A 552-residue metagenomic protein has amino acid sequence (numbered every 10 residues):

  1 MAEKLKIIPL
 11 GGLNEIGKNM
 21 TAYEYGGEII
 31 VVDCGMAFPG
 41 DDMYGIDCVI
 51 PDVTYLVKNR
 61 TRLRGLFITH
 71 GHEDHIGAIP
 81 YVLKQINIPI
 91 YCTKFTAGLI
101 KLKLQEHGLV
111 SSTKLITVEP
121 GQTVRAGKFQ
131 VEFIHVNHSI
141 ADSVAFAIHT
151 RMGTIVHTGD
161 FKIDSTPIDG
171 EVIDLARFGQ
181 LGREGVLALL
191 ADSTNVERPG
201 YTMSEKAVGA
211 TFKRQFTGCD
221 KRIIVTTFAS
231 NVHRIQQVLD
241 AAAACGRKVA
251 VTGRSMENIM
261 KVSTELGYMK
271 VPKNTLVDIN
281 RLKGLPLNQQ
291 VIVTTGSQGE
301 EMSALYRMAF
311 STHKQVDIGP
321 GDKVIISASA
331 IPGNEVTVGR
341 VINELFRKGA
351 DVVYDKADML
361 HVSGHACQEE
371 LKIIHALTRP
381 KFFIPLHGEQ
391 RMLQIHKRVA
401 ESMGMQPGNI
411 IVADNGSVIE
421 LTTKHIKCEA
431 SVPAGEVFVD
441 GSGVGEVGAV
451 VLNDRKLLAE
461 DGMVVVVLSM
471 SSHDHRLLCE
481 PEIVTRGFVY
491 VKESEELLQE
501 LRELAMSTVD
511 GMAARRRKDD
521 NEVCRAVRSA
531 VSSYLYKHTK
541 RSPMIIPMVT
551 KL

Functional and structural regions predicted by a protein language model:
A2-F67, H72-G284, S303-D317, V336-R340: His/Asp/Glu-rich metal-coordinating catalytic cores of metallo-dependent phosphodiesterases/hydrolases acting on
L13, A37-D41, G45-C48, R62-L63 (+6 more regions): A glycine- and charged-residue-rich anion-binding loop/surface
P89, I384, I546-P547: Short glycine-rich phosphate-binding loop at a beta-alpha junction
L104, A400, L535: Conserved hydrophobic residues forming the short capping helix/wall of the S-adenosyl-L-methionine
E119, D414, R541-I545: Short Gly/Ser/Thr- and Asp/Glu-enriched loop/turn motifs at secondary-structure junctions
K128, S143-A145, M463-V465, I545-P547: Broad gene-expression machinery/nucleic-acid interaction feature
E197-S327, I331-K356, L360-R516, C524 (+1 more regions): Hard-cation-handling environments
R516-L552: C-terminal tails and terminal domains of large nucleic-acid-associated and other macromolecular-machine proteins
